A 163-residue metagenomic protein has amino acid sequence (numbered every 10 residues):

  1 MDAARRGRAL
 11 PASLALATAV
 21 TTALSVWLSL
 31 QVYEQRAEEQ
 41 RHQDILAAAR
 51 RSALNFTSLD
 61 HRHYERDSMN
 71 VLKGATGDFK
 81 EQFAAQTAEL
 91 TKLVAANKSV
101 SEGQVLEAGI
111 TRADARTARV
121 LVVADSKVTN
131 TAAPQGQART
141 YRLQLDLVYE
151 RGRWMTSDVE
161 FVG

Functional and structural regions predicted by a protein language model:
M1-A37: Amphipathic, hydrophobic N-terminal targeting peptides for secretion and organelle import
Q40-A96: Core segments of small alpha/beta cavity-forming domains
N55, V128-A133: A short, acidic/glycine-rich surface segment
R66, V100, V105, A115-T117 (+2 more regions): Extracytoplasmic
T87, V122-S126, E160-F161: A mature extracytoplasmic/lumenal domain signature
A96-N130: Surface-exposed, charged secondary-structure patches
T131-Q137, S157: Solvent-exposed, non-transmembrane alpha-helical starts
T140-G163: Short beta-strand edge/turn micro-motifs at domain boundaries
